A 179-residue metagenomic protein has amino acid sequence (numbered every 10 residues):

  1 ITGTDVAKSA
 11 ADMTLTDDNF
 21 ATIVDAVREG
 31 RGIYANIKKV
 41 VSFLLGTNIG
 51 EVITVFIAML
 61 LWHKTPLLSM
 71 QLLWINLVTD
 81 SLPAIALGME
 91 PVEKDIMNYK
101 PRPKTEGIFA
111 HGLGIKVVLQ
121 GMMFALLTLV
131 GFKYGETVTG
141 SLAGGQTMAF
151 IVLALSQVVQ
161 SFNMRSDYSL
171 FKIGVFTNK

Functional and structural regions predicted by a protein language model:
T2-F171: Membrane-embedded transport module
K172-K179: Cytoplasmic-side transmembrane-helix entry/capping segments in multi-pass membrane proteins
